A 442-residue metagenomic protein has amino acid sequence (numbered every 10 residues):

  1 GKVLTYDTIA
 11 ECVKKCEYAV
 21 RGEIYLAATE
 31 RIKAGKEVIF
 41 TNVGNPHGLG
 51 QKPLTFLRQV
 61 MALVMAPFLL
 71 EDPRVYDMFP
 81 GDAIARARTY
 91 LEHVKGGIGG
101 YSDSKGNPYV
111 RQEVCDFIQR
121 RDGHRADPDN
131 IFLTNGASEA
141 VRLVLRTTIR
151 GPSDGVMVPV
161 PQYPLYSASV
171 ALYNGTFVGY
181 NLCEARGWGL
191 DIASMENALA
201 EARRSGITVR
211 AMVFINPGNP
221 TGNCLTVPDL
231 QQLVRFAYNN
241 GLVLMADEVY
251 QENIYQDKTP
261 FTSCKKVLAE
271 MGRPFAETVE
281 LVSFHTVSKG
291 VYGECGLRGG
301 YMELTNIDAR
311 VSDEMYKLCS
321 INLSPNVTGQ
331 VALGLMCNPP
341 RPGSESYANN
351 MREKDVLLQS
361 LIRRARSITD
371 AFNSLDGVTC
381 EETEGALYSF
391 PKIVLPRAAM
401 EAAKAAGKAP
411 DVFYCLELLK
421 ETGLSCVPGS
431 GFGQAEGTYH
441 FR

Functional and structural regions predicted by a protein language model:
G1-K105, Y109-R442: PLP-dependent class I/II
